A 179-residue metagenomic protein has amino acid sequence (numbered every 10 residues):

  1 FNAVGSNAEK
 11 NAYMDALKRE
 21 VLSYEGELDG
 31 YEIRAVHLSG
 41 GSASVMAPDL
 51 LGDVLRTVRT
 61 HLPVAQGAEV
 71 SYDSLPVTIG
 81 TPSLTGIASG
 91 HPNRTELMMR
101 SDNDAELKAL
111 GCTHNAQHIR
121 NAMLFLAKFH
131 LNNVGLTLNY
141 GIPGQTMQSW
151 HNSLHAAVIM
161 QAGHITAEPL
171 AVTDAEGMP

Functional and structural regions predicted by a protein language model:
N2-E27, Y31-P179: Conserved non-cysteine loop/helix-boundary elements of the Radical SAM core domain that shape
